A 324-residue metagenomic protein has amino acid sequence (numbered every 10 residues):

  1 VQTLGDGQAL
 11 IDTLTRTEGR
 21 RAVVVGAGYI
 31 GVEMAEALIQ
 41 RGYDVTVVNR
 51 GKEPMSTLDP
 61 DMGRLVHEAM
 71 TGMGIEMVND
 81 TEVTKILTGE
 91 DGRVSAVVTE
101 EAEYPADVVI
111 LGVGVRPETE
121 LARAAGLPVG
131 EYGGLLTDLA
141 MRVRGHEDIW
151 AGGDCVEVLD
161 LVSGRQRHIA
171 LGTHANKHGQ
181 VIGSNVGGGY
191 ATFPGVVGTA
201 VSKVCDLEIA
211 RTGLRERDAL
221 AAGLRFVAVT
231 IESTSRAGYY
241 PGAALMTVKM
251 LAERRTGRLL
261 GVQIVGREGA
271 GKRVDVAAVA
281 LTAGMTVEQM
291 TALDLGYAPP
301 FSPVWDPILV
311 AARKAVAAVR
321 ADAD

Functional and structural regions predicted by a protein language model:
V1-E18, T88, R93-A96, E100-V181 (+2 more regions): FAD-site-proximal beta/loop scaffold in flavoenzymes
Q2-T3, G26-G28: Glycine-rich Rossmann-fold phosphate-binding loop(s) that bind the pyrophosphate of adenine dinucleotide cofactors
R16-E18, V129-Y132, G189-A200, L224-V229: A short alpha-helix-loop-beta-strand transition element characteristic of N-terminal alpha/beta dinucleotide-binding
R21, Y29-L87, A170-H174, A191-T192 (+1 more regions): Rossmann-like dinucleotide-binding cores of NAD(P)H-dependent redox enzymes
E76-V78, W150, V227-V229: General small-molecule cofactor/ligand-binding pocket signal
T137, G152-R215, S302-D322: A conserved FAD-binding loop/helix module that cradles the flavin
D206-T212, L220-D324: Flexible, glycine-rich terminal cap/loop adjacent to redox cofactors in electron-transfer oxidoreductases
